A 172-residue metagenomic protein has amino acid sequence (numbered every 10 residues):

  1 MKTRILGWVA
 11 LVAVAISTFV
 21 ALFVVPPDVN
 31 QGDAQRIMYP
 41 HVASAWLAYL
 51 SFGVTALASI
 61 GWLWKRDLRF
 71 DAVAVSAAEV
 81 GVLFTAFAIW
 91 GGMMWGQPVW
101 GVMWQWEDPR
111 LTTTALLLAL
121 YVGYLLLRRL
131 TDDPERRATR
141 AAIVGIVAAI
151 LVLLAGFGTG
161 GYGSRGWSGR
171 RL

Functional and structural regions predicted by a protein language model:
M1-L172: Polytopic transmembrane helical bundles with strong interfacial aromatic enrichment
